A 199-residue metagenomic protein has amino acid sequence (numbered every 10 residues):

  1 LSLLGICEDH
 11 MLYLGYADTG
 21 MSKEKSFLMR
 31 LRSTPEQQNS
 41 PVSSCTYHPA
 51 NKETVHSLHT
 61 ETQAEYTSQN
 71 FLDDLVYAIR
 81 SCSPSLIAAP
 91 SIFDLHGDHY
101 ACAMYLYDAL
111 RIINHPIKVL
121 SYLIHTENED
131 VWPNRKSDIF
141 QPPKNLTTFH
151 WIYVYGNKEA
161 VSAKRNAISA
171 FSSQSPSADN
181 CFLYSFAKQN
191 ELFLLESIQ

Functional and structural regions predicted by a protein language model:
L1-Y13: Glycine-rich phosphate-binding loop and adjoining beta1-alpha1-beta2 segment of Rossmann-like nucleotide-binding folds
I6, T19-Q199: Metal-dependent de-N-acetylase/amidase catalytic core
L12-G15, L123: Residue-level recognition of beta-strand->loop/alpha-helix junctions
